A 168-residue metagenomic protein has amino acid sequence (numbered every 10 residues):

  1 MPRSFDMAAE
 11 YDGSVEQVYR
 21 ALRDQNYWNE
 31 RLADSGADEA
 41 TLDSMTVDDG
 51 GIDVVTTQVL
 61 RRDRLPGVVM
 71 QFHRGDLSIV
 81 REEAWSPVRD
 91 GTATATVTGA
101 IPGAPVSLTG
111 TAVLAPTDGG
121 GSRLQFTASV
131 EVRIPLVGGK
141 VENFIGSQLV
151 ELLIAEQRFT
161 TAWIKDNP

Functional and structural regions predicted by a protein language model:
M1-R62: Hydrophobic ligand-binding cavity/cleft-lining segments
R3, G75-L77, V106: Residue-level preference for beta-strand/loop junctions
E10, T46, S86, A115-P116: Well-ordered beta-strand positions
E30-A37, R89-G91, A104-P105: Short secondary-structure junctions
T41-D43, G110-T111, E151: Soluble, non-transmembrane catalytic domains of enzymes that act on hydrophobic metabolites at membranes
L42-T96: Glycine-rich portal/gate segments that line the openings of hydrophobic small-molecule binding cavities
V54-V55, I79, A84, G91-G146: Beta-strand/loop substructures that line and gate deep hydrophobic ligand-binding cavities in soluble
S86-P87, G138-P168: A conserved amphipathic terminal alpha-helix motif
